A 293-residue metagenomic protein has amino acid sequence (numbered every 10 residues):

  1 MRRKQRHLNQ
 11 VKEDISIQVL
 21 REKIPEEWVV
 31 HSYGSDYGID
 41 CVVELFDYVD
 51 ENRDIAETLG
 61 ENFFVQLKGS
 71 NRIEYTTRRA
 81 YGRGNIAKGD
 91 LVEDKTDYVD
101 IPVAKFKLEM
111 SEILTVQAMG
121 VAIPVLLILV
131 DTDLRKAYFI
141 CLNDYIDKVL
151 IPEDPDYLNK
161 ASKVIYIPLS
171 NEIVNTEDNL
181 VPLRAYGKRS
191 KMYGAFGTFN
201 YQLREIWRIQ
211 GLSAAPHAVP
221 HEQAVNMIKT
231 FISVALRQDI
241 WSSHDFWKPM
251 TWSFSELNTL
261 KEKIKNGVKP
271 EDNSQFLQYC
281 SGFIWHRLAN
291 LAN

Functional and structural regions predicted by a protein language model:
M1-Y37: Acidic-basic catalytic patches of nuclease active cores, encompassing PD-(D/E)XK and other metal-cofactor nuclease
N9-S16, Y33, R53-L59, Y75 (+1 more regions): Membrane-aqueous junction of the first/signal-anchor transmembrane helix in small integral membrane proteins
V11, S35-E57, E112: Short, surface-exposed loop/strand segments
Y37, L45-D47, L67-N71, D131: Short, flexible loop/turn elements at secondary-structure junctions
D40-C41, V65, L127: Residue-level detector of buried hydrophobic side-chain packing in well-ordered secondary-structure elements
V49-V121: A broadly used, surface-exposed interaction patch
E93-K191: Mixed-charge intrinsically disordered linker/loop segments at interdomain junctions
V181-N293: Long, low-complexity, intrinsically disordered terminal regions
